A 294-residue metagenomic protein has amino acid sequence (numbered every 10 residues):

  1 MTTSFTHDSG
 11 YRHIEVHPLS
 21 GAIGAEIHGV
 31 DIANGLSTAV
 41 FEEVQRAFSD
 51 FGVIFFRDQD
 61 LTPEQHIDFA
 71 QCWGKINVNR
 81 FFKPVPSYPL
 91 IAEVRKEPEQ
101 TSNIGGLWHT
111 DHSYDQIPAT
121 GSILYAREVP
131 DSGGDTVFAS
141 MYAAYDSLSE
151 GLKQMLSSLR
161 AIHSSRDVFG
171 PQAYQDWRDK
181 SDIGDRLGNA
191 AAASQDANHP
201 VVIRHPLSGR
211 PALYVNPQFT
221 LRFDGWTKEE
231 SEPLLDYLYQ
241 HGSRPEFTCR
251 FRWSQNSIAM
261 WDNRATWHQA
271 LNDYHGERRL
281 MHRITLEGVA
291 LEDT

Functional and structural regions predicted by a protein language model:
T2-I258, R264-T294: Non-heme Fe(II) oxygenase catalytic core, chiefly the N-lobe of the double-stranded beta-helix
